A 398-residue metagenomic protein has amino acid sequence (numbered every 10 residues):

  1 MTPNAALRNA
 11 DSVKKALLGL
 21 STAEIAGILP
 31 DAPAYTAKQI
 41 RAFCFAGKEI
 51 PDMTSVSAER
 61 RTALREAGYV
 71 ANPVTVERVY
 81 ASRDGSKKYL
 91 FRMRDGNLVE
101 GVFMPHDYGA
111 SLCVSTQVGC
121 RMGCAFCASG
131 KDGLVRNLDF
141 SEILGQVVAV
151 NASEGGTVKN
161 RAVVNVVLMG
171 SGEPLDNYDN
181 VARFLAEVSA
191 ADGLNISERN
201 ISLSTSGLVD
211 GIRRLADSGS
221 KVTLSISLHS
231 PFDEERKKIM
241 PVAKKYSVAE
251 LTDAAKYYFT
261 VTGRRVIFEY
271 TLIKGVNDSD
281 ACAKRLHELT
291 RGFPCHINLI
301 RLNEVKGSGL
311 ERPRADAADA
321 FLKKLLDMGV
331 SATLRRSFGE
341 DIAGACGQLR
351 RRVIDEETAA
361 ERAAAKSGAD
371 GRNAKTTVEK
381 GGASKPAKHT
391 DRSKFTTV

Functional and structural regions predicted by a protein language model:
M1-N97, K256-R265, L272-V398: Auxiliary Fe-S-binding modules of radical SAM enzymes
A81-S82, S115-T116, S129, S204 (+1 more regions): Short linear Ser/Thr-Pro motifs
G85, A110, A162: Exposed loop/turn and edge beta-strand positions of beta-sandwich/beta-sheet ligand-binding modules
L98-F103: A short loop-to-beta-strand scaffold at the N-terminal edge of the catalytic core in hydrolase folds
P105-A149: Canonical Radical SAM [4Fe-4S] cluster-binding loop centered on the CxxxCxxC motif and its immediate flanking residues
L138, G207, S337-D341: Short beta->alpha linker loops
N151-V330: Conserved AdoMet/S-adenosylmethionine-binding subsite of the radical SAM
